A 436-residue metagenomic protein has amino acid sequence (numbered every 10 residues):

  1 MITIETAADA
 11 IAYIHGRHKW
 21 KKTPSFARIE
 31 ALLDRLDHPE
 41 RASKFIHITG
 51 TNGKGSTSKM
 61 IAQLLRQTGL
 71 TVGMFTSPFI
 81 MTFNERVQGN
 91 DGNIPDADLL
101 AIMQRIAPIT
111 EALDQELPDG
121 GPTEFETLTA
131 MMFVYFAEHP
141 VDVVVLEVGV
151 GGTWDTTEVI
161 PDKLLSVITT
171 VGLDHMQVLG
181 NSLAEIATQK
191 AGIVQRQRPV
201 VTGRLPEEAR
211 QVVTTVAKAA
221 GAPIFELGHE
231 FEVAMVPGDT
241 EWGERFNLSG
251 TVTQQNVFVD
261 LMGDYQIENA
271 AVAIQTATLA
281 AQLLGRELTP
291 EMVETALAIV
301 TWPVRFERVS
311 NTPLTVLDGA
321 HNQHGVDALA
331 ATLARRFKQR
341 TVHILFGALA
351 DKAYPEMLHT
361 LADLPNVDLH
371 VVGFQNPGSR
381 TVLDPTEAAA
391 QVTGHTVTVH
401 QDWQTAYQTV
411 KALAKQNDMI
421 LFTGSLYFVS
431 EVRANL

Functional and structural regions predicted by a protein language model:
M1-G50, T57-L70, F75, E111-G120: Short functional linear segments
L33-D34, H38-R41, Q67-P161, E207: ATP-dependent carboxylate-amine ligase catalytic core
A42, V143-L146, D155-V167, V171-H175 (+2 more regions): Nucleotide phosphate-binding/pyrophosphate-handling subdomain across enzymes that bind or process nucleotide phosphates
I61, T153-L164, R433-L436: Short Gly/Thr/Asp-enriched flexible loops that form oxyanion-binding sites at enzyme active sites
T76, G203-R204, K218-D239, V259-D264 (+5 more regions): Beta-strand->loop->alpha-helix junctions that form or flank phosphate-binding loops in nucleotide-handling enzymes
L113-L117, P140-E147, K163-N256, A270 (+1 more regions): Acidic, Mg2+-coordinating active-site environments of NTP-dependent enzymes
P206-I224, L314-L317, Q323, L358-M419: C-terminal helical cap/extension that packs against the catalytic core of soluble nucleotide-cofactor enzymes
S425: Active-site-proximal loop/hinge segments that shape catalytic or ion-binding/gating pockets
